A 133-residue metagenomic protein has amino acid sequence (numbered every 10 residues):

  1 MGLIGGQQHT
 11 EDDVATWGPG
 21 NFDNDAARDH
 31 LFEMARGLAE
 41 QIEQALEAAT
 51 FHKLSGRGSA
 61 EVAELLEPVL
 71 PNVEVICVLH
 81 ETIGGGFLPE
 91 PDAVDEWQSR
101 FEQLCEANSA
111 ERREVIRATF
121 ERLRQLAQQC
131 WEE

Functional and structural regions predicted by a protein language model:
G6-G56: Short terminal alpha-helical segments
G20-D23, E61-V69, S109-R112: Helix-start/N-cap signature of alpha-helical segments
H30, R57-A60, E64, V78-H80: Catalytic toxin/effector domains delivered as secreted proteins or via bacterial secretion systems
L46-T50, L54, V73-G84, E102: Alpha-helical repeat scaffolds in large eukaryotic proteins
L65-H80, R117: Amphipathic alpha-helical elements of HEAT/ARM-like alpha-solenoid repeat scaffolds that form extended
L70-V73, F87, Q129: Intrinsic-disorder signal
I83-V94: HEAT/armadillo-like alpha-solenoid scaffolds in large eukaryotic assembly and transport factors
D92-E133: Amphipathic alpha-helical binding modules
